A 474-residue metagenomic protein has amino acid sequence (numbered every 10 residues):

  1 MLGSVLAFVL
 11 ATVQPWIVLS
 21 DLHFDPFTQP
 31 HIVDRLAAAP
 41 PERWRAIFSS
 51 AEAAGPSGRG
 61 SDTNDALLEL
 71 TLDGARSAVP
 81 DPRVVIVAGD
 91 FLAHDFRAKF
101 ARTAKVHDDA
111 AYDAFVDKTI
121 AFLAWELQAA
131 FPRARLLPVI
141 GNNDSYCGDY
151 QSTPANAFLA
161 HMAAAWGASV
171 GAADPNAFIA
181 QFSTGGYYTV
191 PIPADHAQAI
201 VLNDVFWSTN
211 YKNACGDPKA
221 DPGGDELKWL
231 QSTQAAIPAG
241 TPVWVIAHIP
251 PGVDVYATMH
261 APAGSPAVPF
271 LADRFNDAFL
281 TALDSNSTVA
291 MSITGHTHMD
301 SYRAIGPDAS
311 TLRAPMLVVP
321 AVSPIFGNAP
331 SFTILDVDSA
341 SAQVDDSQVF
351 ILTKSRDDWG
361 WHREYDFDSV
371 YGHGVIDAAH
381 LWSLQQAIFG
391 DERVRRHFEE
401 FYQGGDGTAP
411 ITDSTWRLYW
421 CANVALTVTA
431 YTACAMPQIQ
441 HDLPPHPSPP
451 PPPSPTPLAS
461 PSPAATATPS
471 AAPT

Functional and structural regions predicted by a protein language model:
L2-A11: Sec-dependent N-terminal signal peptides
T12-V87, A157-T241, M299-L458: Metal-dependent phosphoesterase/phosphodiesterase active-site architecture
V18-S20, R83-D90, P132-G141, W244-H248 (+3 more regions): Active-site neighborhood of phospho(di)ester-bond hydrolases with catalytic His/Asp-centered motifs
D25-T28, A93-F96, P138-D149, S208-N210 (+3 more regions): Active-site environment of divalent metal-dependent phosphoester hydrolases
P40-Y150: Core catalytic region of metal-dependent phosphoesterases/phosphodiesterases, especially metallo-beta-lactamase-like
F91-H94, D109, D113, V190 (+1 more regions): Catalytic cores of eukaryotic secretory-pathway lumenal/extracellular enzymes that build and remodel glycoconjugates
T209-L227, A236-A290: Active-site-proximal segments of metal-dependent phosphoesterases and phosphodiesterases across multiple
S448-T474: Ser/Thr-rich, Pro/Gly/Ala-heavy low-complexity intrinsically disordered linkers and tails of secreted extracellular
